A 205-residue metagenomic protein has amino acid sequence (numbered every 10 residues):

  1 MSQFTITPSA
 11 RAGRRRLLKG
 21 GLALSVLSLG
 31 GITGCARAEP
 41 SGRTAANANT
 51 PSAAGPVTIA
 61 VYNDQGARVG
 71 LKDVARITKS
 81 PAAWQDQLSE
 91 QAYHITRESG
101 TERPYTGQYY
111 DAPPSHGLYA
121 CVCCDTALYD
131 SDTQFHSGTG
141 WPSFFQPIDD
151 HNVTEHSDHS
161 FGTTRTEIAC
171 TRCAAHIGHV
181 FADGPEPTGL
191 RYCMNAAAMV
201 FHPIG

Functional and structural regions predicted by a protein language model:
M1-A12, A23-L27: N-terminal secretory signal peptides
S2, T58-Y62, M199-G205: Rhodanese-like catalytic fold shared by cysteine-dependent sulfurtransferases and DSP/PTP-type phosphatases
R14-R15, R97: Short, cationic motifs built from Arg/Lys/His that form the positively charged side of catalytic pockets
K19: Acidic/negatively charged segments and metal-coordination signatures
T33-K79, D86: C-terminal segment of N-terminal export signals and the immediately downstream linker at the start of the mature
L71, R76, Q85-Q87, I95-A112 (+2 more regions): A short Gly-Trp-Pro
